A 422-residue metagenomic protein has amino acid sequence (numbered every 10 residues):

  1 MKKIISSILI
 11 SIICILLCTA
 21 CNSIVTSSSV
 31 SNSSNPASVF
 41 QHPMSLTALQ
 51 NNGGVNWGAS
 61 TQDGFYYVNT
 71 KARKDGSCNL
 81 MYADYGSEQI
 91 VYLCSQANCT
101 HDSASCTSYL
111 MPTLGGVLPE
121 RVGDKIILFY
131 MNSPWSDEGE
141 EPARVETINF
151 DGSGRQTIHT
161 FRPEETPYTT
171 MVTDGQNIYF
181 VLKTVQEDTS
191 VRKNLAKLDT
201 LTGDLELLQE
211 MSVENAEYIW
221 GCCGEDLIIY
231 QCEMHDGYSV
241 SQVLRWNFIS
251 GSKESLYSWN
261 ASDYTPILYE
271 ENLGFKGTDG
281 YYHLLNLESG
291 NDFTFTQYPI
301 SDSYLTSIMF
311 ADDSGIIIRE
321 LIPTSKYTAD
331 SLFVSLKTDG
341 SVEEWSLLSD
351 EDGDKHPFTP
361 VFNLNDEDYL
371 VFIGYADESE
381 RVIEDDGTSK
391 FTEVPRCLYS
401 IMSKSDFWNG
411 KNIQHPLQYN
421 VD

Functional and structural regions predicted by a protein language model:
M1-I4: Positively charged n-region of N-terminal signal peptides that target proteins for export
I8-S11: Gram-negative bacterial Sec-dependent N-terminal signal peptides
L17-A20: C-terminal motif of bacterial Sec signal peptides marking the signal peptidase cleavage site
I24, V30-N51, G76-C106, S136-F161 (+5 more regions): Surface-exposed loop/turn elements that mediate protein-protein interactions on large endomembrane-trafficking
Q50-T61, S103-E120, P163-G175, V213-E225 (+4 more regions): Repeated scaffold domains used in trafficking and secretory/extracellular systems, primarily beta-propellers
N56-D75, V117-D137, Q176-V185, G221-D236 (+5 more regions): Short beta-strand elements that form the blades of beta-propeller/WD-repeat-like and other beta-sheet-rich scaffold
G58-T70, L80-A83, I90-T113, E141 (+8 more regions): Extracytoplasmic/secretory soluble proteins
